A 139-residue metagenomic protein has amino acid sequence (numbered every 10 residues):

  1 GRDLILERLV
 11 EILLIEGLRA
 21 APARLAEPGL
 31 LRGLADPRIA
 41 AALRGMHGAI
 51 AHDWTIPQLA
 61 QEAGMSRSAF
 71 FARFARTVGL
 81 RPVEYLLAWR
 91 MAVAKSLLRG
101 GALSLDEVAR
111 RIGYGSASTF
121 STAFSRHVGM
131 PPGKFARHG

Functional and structural regions predicted by a protein language model:
G1-H52, P57-A63, R76-R81, A88: Short, Lys/Arg-enriched, Trp-marked, Pro/Gly-tolerant hinge/linker segments that flank
R44-G48, H52-Q58, M65-S66, A72-S121 (+2 more regions): Terminal helix-turn-helix DNA-binding modules in bacterial transcription factors
